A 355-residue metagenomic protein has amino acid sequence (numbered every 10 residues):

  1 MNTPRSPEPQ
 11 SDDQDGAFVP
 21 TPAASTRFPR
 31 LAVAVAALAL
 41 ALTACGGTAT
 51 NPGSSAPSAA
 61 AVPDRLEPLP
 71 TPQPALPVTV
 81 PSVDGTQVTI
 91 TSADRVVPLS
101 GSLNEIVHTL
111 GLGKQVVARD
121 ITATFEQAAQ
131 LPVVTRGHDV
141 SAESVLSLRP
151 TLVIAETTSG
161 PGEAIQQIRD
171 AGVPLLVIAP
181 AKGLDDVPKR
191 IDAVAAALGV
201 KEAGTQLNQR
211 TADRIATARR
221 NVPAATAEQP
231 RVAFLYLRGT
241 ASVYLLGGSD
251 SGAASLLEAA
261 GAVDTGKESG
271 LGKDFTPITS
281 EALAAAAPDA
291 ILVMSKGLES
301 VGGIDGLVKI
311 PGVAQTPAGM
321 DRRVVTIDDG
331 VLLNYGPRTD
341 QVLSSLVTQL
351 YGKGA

Functional and structural regions predicted by a protein language model:
N2-S102, E202-F234, Q349-A355: Bacterial Sec-exported substrate-binding components of ABC uptake systems
P72, R95-L148, L152-T157, T265: A short, structured surface patch at a secondary-structure boundary
V83, V134-E143, A181, G270-I278: Short helix-initiation/N-cap motifs at beta->coil->alpha
S100, T157-T158, P180, Y236 (+3 more regions): Short secondary-structure boundary segments
S141-T158, V173, T279-V293: Proline-aspartate-enriched helix->loop->beta-strand connector
P161-E163, L176, P180-A193, T226-S255 (+1 more regions): Extracytoplasmic ligand-binding site segments that recognize negatively charged/polar headgroups
D186, D192-A193, A290-A355: Structured C-terminal subdomain patch of bacterial secreted/periplasmic proteins
G247-D274: His/Asp/Glu-enriched short active-site or ligand-binding loop at hydrolase and phosphoryl-transfer sites
